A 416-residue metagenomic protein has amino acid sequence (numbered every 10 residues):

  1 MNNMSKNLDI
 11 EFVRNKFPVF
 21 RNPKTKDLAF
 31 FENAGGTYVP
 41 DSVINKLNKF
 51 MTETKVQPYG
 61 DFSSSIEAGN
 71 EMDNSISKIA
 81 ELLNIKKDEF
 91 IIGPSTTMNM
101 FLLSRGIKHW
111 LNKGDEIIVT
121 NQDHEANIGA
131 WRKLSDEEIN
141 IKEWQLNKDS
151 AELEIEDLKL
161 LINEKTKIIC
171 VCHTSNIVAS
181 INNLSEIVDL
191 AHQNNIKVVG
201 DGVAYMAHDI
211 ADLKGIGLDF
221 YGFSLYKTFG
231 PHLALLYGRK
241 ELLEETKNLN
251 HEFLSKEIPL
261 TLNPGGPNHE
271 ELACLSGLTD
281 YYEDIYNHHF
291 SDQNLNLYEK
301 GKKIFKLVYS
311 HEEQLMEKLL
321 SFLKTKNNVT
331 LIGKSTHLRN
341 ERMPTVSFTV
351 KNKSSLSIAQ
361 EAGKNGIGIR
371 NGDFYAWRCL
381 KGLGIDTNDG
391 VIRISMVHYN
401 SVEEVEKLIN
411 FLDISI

Functional and structural regions predicted by a protein language model:
M1-I416: Pyridoxal 5′-phosphate
